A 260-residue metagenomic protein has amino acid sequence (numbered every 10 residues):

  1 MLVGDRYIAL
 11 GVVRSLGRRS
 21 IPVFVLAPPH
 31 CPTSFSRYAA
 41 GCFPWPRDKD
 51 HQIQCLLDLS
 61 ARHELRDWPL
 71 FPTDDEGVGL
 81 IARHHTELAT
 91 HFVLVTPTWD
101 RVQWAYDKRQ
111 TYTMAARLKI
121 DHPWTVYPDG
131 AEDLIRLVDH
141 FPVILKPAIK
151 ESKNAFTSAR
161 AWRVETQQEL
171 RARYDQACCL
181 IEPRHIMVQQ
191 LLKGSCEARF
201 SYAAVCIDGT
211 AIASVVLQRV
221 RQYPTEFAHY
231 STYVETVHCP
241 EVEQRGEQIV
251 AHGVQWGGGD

Functional and structural regions predicted by a protein language model:
M1-P97, Q103, E132-D133: ATP-binding N-terminal substructure of ATP-dependent carboxylate-amine bond-forming enzymes
V13-R14, H85, Y112, L134-I135 (+2 more regions): Short amphipathic alpha-helical segments and helix-helix/interface helices
S36-A39, A155-S158, E226-Y230: Short acidic, glycine/proline-rich loop/turn micro-motifs
L65, I120, V254-W256: Helix N-cap/coil-helix junction residues
T73-D75, A148, L191: Short, well-ordered beta-to-alpha junction loops that form the rim of enzyme active sites and present histidine/acidic
V102-M187, C196, D208-T210: Active-site nucleotide/adenylate-binding loops and adjacent lid/helix of ATP-dependent enzymes
E165-A172, Q190-V254: ATP-dependent carboxylate/phosphate-activation module, predominantly the ATP-grasp catalytic core and closely related
M187, W256-D260: Flexible, glycine/charged-enriched surface loops at secondary-structure junctions
